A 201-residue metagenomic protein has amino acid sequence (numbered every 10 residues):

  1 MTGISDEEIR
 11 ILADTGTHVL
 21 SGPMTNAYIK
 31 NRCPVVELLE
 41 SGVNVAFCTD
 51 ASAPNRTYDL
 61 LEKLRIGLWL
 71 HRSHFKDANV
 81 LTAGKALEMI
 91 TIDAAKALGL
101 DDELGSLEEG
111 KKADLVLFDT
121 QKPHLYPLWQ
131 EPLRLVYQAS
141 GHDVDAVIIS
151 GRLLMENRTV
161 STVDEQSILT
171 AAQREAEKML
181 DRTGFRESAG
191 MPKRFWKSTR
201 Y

Functional and structural regions predicted by a protein language model:
M1-H18, I29-V45, D102: Histidine/acidic residue-rich metal-binding segments in metalloenzymes
M1-T2, R72, Q121, R152: Flexible loop residues that form catalytic and substrate-binding hotspots at small-molecule/glycan-binding clefts
T2-G3, V80, T162: Short, conserved sequence motifs enriched in acidic/basic residues, glycine, and aromatics that mark functional "hot
I9, N31-R32, T57-L60, W129 (+1 more regions): Conserved strand-to-helix beginnings and helix N-cap segments that scaffold or border functional pockets
L20-S21, L117: Conserved beta-strand positions in the central sheet of alpha/beta enzyme cores
P23-A27, D50-A53: Short, acidic/turn-prone active-site loops that include or flank metal/cofactor- and phosphate-binding residues
V36-L125, V136-S140: His/Asp/Glu-enriched, well-ordered alpha-helical/loop segment that forms or immediately abuts the divalent-metal
T91-Y201: Active-site microenvironment of metallo-dependent hydrolases
